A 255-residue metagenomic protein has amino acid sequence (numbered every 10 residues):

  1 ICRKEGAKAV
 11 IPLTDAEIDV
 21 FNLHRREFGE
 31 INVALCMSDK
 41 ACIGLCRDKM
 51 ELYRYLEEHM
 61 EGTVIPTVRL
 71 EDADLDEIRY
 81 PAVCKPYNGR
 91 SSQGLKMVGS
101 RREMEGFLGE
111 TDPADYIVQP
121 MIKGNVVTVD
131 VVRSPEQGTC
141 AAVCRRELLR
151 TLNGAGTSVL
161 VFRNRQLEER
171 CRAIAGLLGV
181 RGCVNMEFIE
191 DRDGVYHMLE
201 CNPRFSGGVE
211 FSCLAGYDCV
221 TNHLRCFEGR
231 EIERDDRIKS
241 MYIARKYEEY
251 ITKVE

Functional and structural regions predicted by a protein language model:
I1: Glycine-rich, highly charged phosphate/nucleotide-binding loops
K4-E5, I78: Active-site charged/polar residues at nucleotide-handling catalytic sites that mediate phosphoryl, nucleotidyl
E5-R47, T63-P66: A short, GP-enriched loop/loop-strand-helix hinge that lies immediately N-terminal to, or at the N-terminal rim
D15-E17, Y87-G89, R204: Short glycine-rich anion-binding loops that position phosphate/pyrophosphate groups of nucleotides and phosphorylated
V20-L23, Q93-L95, T128-D130, E210: Short glycine-/acidic-enriched loop or helix-start segments at secondary-structure transitions that form or flank
I43-K123, S134-E136, R165: Active-site nucleotide/adenylate-binding loops and adjacent lid/helix of ATP-dependent enzymes
G99-L178, I189-H197: Phosphate-binding site of ATP-dependent enzymes
R163-E255: ATP-dependent carboxylate activation and anion-phosphoryl transfer catalytic cores that bind Mg-ATP to form
